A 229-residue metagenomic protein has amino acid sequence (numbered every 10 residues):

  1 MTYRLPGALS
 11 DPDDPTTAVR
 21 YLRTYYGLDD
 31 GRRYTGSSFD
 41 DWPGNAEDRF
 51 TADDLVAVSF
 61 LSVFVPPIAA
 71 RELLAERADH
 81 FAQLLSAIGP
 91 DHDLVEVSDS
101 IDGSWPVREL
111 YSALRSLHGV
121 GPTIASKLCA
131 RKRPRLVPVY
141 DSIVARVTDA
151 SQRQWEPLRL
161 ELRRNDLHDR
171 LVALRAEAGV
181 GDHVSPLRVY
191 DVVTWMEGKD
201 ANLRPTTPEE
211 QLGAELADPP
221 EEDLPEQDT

Functional and structural regions predicted by a protein language model:
M1-S116, P134-T229: An N-terminal alpha-helical hairpin/helix-loop-helix interaction module that forms a charged, gly/pro-flexible surface
I124-R131: Short hydrophobic alpha-helical segments that form membrane-spanning helices or hydrophobic packing faces of helical
